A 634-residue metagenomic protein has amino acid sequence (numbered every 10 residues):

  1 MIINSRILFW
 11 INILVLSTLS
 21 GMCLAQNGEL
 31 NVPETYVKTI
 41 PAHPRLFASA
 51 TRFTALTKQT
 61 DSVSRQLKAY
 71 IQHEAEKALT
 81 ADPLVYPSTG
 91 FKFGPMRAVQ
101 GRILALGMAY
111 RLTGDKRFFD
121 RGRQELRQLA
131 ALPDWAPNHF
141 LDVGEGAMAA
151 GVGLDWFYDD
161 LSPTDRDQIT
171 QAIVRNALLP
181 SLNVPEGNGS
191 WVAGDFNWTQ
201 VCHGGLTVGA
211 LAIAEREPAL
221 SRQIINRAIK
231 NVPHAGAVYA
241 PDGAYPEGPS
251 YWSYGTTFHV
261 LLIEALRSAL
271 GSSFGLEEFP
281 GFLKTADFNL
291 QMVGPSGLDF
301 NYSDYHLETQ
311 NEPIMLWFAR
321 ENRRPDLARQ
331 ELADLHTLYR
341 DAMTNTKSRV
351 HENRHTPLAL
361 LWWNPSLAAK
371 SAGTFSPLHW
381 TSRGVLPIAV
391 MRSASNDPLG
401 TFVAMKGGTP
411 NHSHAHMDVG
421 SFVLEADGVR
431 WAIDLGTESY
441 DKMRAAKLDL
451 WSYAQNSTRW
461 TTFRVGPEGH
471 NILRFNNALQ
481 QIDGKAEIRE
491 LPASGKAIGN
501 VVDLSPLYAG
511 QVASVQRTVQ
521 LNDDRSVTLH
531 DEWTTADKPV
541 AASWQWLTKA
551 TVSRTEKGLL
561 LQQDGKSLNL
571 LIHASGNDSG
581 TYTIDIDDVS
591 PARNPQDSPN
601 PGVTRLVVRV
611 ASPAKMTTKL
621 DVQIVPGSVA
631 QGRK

Functional and structural regions predicted by a protein language model:
M1-I11: Bacterial N-terminal signal peptides that target proteins for export
C23-A25: Boundary at the C-terminal end of the N-terminal hydrophobic targeting segment
G28-P44, T409-G420: Short acidic, Pro/Gly- and aromatic-enriched capping/linker segments at domain boundaries
V37, R45-F53, T57-D61, Q66-D299 (+2 more regions): Aromatic-lined, polymer-binding surfaces characteristic of secreted/periplasmic polysaccharide-degrading enzymes
I213, Y254-W431, A493-A497, V501 (+4 more regions): Carbohydrate-active enzyme catalytic cores, enriched for enzymes that act on polyanionic acidic polysaccharides
H336-V350, K442-K634: CBM-like, beta-strand-rich accessory domains located in the C-terminal region of large, secreted polysaccharide-active
G373-F463, G558-A574, Q623-K634: Beta-strand-rich N-terminal accessory domains
